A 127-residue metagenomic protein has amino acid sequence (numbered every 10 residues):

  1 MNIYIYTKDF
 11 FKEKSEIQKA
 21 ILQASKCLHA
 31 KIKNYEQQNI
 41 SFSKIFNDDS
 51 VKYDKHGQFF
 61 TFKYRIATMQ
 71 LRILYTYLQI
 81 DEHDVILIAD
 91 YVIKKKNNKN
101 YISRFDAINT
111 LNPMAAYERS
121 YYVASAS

Functional and structural regions predicted by a protein language model:
M1, D54, I93-K94: Generic cytosolic/nucleocytoplasmic N-terminal low-complexity/intrinsically disordered segments
M1-N34, A115-S127: Arg/Lys-rich, positively charged N-terminal/basic patches that mediate binding to nucleic acids
K8, S25, H29, Q37-S43 (+2 more regions): Intrinsically disordered, low-complexity regions
K12, N47-D48, Y53, H83 (+1 more regions): Intrinsic disorder/low-complexity signal
K14, E36-S43, D90-Y91, N112: Alpha-helix capping and helix-coil boundary motifs
N34-R65: A short, surface-exposed loop/turn module that caps and links secondary-structure elements
F62-S127: Enriched for short, Lys/Arg-rich terminal
